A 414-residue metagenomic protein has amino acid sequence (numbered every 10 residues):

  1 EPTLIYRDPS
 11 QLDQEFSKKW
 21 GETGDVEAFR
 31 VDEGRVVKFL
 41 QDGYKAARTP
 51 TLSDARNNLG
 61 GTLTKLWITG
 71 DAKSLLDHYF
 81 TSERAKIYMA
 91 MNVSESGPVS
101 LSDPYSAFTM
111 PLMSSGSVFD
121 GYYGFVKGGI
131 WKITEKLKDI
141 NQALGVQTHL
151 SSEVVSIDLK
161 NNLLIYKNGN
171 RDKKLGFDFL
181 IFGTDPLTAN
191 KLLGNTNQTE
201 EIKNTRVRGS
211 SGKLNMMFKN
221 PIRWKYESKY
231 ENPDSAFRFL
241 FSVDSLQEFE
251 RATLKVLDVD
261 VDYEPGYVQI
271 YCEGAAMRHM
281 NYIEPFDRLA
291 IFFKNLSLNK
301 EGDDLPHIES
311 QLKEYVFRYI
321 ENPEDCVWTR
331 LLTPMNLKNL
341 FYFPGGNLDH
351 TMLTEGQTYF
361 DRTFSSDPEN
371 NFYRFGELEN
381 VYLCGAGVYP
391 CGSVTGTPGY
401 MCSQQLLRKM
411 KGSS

Functional and structural regions predicted by a protein language model:
E1-R35, T62: Dinucleotide-binding Rossmann-like beta1-alpha1 core, especially the glycine-rich loop that anchors the ADP
G34-L144, P344-M352: Active-site/ligand-binding neighborhood in enzyme catalytic cores
K86-V99, P265-Y267, E321-Y389: A glycine-rich dinucleotide-binding beta-alpha-beta segment and adjacent secondary-structure elements that constitute
N141-V154: A conserved beta-strand/loop element that lines the FAD pocket in flavoprotein oxidoreductases
E153-N281: Mid-domain catalytic core of redox enzymes that form a hydrophobic substrate pocket/lid adjacent to a catalytic redox
I181, I291, V316, V381 (+2 more regions): Hydrophobic, well-ordered secondary-structure elements that form the walls of internal hydrophobic environments
G266-Q357: FAD-dependent oxidoreductase catalytic-site/capping-region signature
A386-M410: A conserved FAD-binding loop/helix module that cradles the flavin
